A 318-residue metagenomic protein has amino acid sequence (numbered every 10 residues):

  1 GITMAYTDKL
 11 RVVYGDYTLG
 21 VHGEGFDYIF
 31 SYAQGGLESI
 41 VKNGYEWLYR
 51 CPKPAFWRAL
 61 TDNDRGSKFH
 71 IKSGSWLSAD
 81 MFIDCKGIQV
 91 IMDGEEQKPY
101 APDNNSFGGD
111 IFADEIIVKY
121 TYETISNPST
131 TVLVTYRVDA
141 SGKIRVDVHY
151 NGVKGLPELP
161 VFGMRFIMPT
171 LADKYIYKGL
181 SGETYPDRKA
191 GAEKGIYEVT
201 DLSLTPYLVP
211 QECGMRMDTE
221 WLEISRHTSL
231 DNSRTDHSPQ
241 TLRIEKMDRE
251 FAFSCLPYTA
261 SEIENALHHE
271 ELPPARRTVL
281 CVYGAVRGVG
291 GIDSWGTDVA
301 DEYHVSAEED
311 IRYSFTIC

Functional and structural regions predicted by a protein language model:
I2-C318: Beta-strand/loop-rich accessory regions of lumenal/periplasmic or secreted enzymes, predominantly carbohydrate-active
